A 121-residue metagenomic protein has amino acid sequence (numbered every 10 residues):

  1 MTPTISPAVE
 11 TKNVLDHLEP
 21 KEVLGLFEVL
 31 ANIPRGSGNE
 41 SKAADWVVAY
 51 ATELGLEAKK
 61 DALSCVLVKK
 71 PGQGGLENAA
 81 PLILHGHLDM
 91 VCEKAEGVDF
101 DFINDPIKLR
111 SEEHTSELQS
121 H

Functional and structural regions predicted by a protein language model:
M1-I33: N-terminal hydrophobic or amphipathic helices/low-complexity stretches enriched in small/hydrophobic/Pro/Gly
A8-E10, D16-H17, D45-A49, K60-S64 (+1 more regions): A short linear-motif detector with a strong N-terminal bias
H17, A43-D45, L54-L56, K94-V98 (+1 more regions): Intrinsically disordered, low-complexity segments enriched in polar/charged residues with Gly/Pro, especially when
I33, S37, S116: Flexible, glycine/proline-enriched loop segments at strand-loop-helix junctions that form or flank small-ligand binding
G36-I83: A non-catalytic alpha/beta surface segment that caps or lines the substrate-entry region of metallo-dependent hydrolase
E77-S116: Active-site metal-coordination/substrate-binding segment of hydrolases, especially metallo-dependent peptidases
E117-H121: Short "domain-exit" segments at the C-terminal end of structured domains
